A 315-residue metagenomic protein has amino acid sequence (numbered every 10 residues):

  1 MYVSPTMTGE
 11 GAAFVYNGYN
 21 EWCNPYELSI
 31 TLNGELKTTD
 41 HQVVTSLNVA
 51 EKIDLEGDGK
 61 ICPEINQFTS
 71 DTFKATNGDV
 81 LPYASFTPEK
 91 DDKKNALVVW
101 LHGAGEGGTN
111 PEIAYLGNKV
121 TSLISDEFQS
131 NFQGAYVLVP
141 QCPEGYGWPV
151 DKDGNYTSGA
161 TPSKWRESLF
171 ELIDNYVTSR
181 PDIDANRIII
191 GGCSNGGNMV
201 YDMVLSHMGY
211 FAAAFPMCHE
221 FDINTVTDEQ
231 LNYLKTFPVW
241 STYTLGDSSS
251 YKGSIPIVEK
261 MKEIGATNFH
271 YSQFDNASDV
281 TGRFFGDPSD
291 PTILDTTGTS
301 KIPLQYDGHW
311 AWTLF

Functional and structural regions predicted by a protein language model:
M1-L97, V258-E259, F269: A domain-start/cap signature at the N-terminus of enzymes
E89, K93, D151-S194: Gly/Ser-rich "nucleophile elbow"/oxyanion-hole loop immediately N-terminal to the catalytic nucleophile in hydrolases
L97, A104-E167: Active-site machinery of serine-nucleophile hydrolases
L101-G103, C218, Y243: The conserved beta1-alpha1 loop
G108-A114, W148-D153, D202-M203, V226-T227 (+2 more regions): Short, solvent-exposed loop/turn and secondary-structure capping segments
Q133-A135, Y233-V239: Short, proline-enriched alpha-helix->beta-strand connector loops that line the catalytic pocket of alpha/beta-hydrolase
T178-S179, A185-Y233: Primarily recognizes the serine-hydrolase "nucleophile elbow" in alpha/beta-hydrolase and SGNH/GDSL folds
W240-V258, K262-F315: C-terminal catalytic histidine-bearing segment of alpha/beta-hydrolase fold enzymes
